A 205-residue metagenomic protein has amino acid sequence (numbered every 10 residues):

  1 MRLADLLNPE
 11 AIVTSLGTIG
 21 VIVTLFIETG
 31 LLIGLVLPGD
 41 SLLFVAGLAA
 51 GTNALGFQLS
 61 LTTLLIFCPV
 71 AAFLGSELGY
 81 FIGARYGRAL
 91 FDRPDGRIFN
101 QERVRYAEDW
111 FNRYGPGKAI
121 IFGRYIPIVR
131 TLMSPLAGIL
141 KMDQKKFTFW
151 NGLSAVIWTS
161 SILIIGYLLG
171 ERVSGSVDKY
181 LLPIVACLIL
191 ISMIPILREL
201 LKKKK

Functional and structural regions predicted by a protein language model:
M1-T24, L48-K145, E171-L188, P195-K205: Membrane-interfacial helix-loop-helix
I22-L43, S192: Transmembrane alpha-helix interface/packing and boundary motifs in multi-pass membrane proteins, characterized by
L35, V45, R93-P94, S160: Residues that scaffold the ATP/ADP-binding catalytic core of kinase and kinase-like folds
I128-L132, G152, V156-S160: Hydrophobic alpha-helical transmembrane bundles that constitute the permease/transmembrane domains of multi-pass
K146-N151: Internal alpha-helical transmembrane segments of multi-pass membrane proteins
T159-R172: Transmembrane alpha-helical segments of integral membrane proteins
